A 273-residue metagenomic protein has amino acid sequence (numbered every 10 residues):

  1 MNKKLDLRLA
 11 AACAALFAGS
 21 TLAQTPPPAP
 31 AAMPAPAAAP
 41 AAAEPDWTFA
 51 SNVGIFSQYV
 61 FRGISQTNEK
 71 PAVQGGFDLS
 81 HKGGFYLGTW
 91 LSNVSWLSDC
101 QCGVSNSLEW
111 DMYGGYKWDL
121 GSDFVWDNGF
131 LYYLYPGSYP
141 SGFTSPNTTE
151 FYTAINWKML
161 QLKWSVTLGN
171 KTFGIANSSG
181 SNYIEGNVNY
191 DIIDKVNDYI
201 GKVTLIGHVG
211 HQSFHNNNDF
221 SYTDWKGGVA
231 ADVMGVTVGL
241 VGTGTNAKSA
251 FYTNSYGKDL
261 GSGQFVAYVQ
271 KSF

Functional and structural regions predicted by a protein language model:
M1-D46: Cleavable N-terminal export/targeting peptides
P26, A37-T48, G84-L87, D119-V125 (+2 more regions): Short loop/turn motifs that connect adjacent beta-strands in outer-membrane beta-barrel proteins
P40-S95: Short glycine/proline- and aromatic-enriched beta-strand/turn motifs that initiate or cap beta-hairpins
W47, E69-V73, N106-W110, S145-F151 (+4 more regions): Residues that define the transmembrane beta-barrel architecture of outer-membrane proteins
F49-V53, G75, F85-T89, M112 (+8 more regions): Transmembrane beta-strands of outer-membrane beta-barrel proteins
I55-F61, L91-S95, W118, Y132-P136 (+7 more regions): Transmembrane beta-strands of outer-membrane beta-barrel pores
P146-N216, G242: Detector for outer-membrane/organellar transmembrane beta-barrel domains, recognizing the amphipathic beta-strand
A231-V233, D259-F273: Outer-membrane beta-barrel "beta-signal"
